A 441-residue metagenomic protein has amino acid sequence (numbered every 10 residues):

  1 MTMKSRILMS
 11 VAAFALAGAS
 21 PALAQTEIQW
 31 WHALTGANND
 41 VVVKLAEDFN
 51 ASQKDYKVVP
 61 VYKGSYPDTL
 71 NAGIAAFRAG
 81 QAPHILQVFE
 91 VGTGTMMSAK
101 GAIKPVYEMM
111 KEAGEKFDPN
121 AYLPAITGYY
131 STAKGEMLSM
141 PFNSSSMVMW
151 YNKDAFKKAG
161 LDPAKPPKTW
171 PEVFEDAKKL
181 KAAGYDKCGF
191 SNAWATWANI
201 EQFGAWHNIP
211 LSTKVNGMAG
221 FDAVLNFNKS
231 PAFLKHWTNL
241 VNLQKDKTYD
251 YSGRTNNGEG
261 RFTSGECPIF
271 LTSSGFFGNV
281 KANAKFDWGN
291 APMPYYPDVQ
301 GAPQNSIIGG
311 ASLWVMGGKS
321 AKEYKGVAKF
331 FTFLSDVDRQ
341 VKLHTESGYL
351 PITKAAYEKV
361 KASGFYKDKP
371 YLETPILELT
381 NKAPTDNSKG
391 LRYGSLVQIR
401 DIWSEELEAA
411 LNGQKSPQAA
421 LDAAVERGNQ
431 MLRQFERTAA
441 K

Functional and structural regions predicted by a protein language model:
Q25-T35, Y56-V61, I85, L138 (+1 more regions): Short, well-ordered beta-strand elements
K44-P124, K158-K168, R261, P268-I269 (+3 more regions): Extracytoplasmic "Venus flytrap"/periplasmic binding protein-like
S52, A79, G135, A159 (+5 more regions): Extracytoplasmic/periplasmic substrate-recognition and gating elements
F89-V148, F174, E201-A205, G289-P292 (+3 more regions): Hinge/lid segment of periplasmic solute-binding proteins
Y107-Y122, P166, I209-K235, A282-N283 (+4 more regions): Short, solvent-exposed loop/beta-turn-alpha elements that line the ligand-binding surface or hinge of extracytoplasmic
A121, A291, T345-E405, A409 (+1 more regions): Long, aromatic- and glycine/proline-rich binding clefts that accommodate carbohydrate-like moieties
S131-F142, M147, P171-D222, C267: Extracytoplasmic/periplasmic solute-binding protein
F174-K181, M218-S252: Glycine-centered hinge/linker elements that transmit conformational signals in sensory and ligand-binding systems
